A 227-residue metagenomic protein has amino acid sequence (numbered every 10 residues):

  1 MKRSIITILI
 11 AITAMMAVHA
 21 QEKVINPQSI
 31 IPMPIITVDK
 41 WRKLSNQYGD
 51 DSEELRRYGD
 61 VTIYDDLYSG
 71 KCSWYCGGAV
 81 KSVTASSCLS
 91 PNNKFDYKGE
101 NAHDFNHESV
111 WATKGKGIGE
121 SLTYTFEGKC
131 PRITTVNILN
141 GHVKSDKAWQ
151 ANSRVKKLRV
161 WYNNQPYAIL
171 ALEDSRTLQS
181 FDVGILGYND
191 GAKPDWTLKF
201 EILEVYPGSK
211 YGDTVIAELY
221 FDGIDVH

Functional and structural regions predicted by a protein language model:
M1-S4, Q21: Positively charged n-region of N-terminal signal peptides that target proteins for export
S4-A14: Sec-dependent N-terminal signal peptides
M16-A20: Sec/Tat signal peptide C-region and signal peptidase I cleavage site
E22-T125, D225-H227: Disordered, acidic Ser/Thr/Pro-rich linker "stalks" and the adjacent N-terminal cap of the next globular domain
E22-Y48, K116-S121, H142-H227: Trp- and acidic/polar-enriched beta-sheet ligand-binding modules for extracellular glycan and matrix recognition
K81, T134-T135, A217: A short, local hydrophobic-aromatic micro-motif
G117-G119, G128-N137, D195: Extended extracellular/luminal ectodomain segments enriched in beta-structured repeat modules
T125, T134-N137, E201, D222: Beta-strand residues in well-ordered beta-sheet regions across diverse protein folds
